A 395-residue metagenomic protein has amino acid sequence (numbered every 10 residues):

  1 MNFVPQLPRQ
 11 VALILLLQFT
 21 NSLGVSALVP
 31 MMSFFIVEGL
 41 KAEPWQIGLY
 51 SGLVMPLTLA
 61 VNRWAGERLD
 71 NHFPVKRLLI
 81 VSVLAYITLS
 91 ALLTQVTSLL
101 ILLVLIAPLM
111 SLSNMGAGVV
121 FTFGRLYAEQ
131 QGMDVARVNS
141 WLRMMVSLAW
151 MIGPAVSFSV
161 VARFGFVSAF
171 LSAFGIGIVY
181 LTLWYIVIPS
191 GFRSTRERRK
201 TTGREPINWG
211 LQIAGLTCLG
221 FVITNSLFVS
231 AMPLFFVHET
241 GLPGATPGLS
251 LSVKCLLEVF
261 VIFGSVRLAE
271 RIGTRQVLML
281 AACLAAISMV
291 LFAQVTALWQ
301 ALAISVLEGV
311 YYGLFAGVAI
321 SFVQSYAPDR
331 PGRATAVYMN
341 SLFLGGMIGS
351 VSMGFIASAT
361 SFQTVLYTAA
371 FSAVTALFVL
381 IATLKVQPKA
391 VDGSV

Functional and structural regions predicted by a protein language model:
N2-M55, N225-E239: Helix-loop boundary and gating motifs at the non-cytosolic
F19, L100-G116, L219, Q300-L314: Hydrophobic core of transmembrane alpha-helices in multi-pass small-molecule transporters, especially MFS/SLC-type
L49-E67, S252-G264: Central cavity-lining transmembrane alpha-helices of secondary-active solute carriers, predominantly the Major
V61-P74, V161, V261-G273, A357: Helix-to-loop junctions at the C-terminal end of transmembrane segments in multipass secondary transporters
R77-A91, F174, Q276-L291: Structural signature of the two symmetry-related core transmembrane helices
L109-M144: Cytoplasmic helix-loop-helix junction between adjacent transmembrane helices in 12-TM secondary transporters
R275-A319: C-terminal transmembrane helical hairpin of 12-TM major facilitator-type secondary transporters
D329-A359: A late C-terminal transmembrane helix in Major Facilitator Superfamily
